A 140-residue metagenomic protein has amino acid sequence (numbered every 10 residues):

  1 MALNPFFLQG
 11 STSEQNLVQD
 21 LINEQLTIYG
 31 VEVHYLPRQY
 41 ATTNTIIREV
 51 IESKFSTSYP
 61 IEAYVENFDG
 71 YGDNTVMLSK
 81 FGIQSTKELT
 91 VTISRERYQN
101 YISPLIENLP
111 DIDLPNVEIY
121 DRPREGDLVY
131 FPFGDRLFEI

Functional and structural regions predicted by a protein language model:
M1-D69: Active-site-proximal polar cores
E24-L26, G82, Y120, F131: Sterically constrained small-residue positions within well-ordered secondary structures of folded domains
E32, L114-F133: Short coil-to-beta transition motif at edge beta-strands of beta-rich domains
V33-Y35, A63, L78, L89-I93 (+1 more regions): Generic structural hydrophobic/aromatic packing signal, biased to beta-strands
P37-T42, R95-R97, P132-G134: Short, flexible beta-strand-to-coil junctions
K54-K87, Y98: A glycine-rich, hydrophobic loop/mini-helix early in the fold
K87-I119: Short alpha-helix capping/helix-loop boundary micro-motifs
R136-I140: Short beta-strand-centered aromatic/proline hotspots
